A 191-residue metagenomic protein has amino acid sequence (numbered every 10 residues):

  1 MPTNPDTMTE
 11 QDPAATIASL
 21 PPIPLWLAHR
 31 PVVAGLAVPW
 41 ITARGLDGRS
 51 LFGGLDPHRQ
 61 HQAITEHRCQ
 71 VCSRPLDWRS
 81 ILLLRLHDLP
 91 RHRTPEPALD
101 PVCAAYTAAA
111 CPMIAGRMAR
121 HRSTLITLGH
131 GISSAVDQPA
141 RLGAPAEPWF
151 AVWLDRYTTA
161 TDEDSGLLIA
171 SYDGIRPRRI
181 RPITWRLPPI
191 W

Functional and structural regions predicted by a protein language model:
M1-A63, I126-W191: N-terminal alpha-helical interaction blocks
N4, L20, H87, A115-M118: NAD-dependent ADP-ribosyltransferases
Q62-R68, R93-E96: Short metal-coordination and nucleic-acid-contact micro-motifs, chiefly zinc-binding Cys/His arrays
C69-S73, D100: Short cysteine-rich clusters marking metal-coordination/redox-active sites
C72-P75, Y106: Cys/His-rich metal-chelating microdomains
L76-R79, A109-A110: Short, non-ligating residues that shape and space the ligands of small metal-coordination modules and catalytic
R85-P97: Short linker/helix segments within small regulatory modules
P97-A119: Short metal-binding segments enriched for Cys and/or His
